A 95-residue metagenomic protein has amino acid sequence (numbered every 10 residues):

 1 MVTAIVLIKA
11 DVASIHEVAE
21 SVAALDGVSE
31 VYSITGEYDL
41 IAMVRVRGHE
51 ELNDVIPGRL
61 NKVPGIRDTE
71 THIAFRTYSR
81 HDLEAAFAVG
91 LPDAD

Functional and structural regions predicted by a protein language model:
M1-D95: A compositional/biophysical signature of low hydrophobicity enriched in polar/charged and small residues
